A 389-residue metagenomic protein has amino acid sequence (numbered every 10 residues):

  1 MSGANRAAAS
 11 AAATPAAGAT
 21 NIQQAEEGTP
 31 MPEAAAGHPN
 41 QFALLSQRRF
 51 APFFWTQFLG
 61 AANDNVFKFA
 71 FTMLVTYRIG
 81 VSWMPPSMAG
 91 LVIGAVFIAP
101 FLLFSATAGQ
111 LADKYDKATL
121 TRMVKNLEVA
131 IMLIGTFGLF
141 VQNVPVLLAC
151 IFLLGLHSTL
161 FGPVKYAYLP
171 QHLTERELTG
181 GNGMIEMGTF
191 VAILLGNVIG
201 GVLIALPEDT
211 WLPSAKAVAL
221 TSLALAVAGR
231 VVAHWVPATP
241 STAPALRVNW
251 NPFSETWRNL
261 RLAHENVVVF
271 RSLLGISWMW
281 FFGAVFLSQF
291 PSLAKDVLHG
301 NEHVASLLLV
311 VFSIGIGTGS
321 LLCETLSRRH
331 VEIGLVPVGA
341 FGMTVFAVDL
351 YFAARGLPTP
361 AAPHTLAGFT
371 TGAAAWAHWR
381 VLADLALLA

Functional and structural regions predicted by a protein language model:
E27-A51, T239-G275, V297, L366-A374: Juxtamembrane intracellular "pre-TM" segments in multi-pass secondary transporters
A51-F69, I93-I131, V146-L206, L225-A226 (+7 more regions): Substrate-agnostic recognition of the 12-TM MFS/MFS-like secondary transporter fold
A70-F101: Extracellular/periplasmic helix-loop-helix junction of adjacent transmembrane segments in MFS-like secondary
A70-V81, G135-V141, L195-S222, D296-V297 (+1 more regions): Transmembrane alpha-helix termini and helix-breaking/packing motifs in multi-pass membrane transporters
L74-I79, K114, Y168-H172, L293-L298 (+1 more regions): Helix-to-coil boundary motifs at intracellular loop junctions of multi-pass secondary transporters
P86, V202-A224, N301-V304, G334 (+1 more regions): A membrane-interface helix-boundary motif in multi-pass transporters
N126-Q142, F341-A373: C-terminal ends and interior cores of transmembrane alpha-helices in multi-pass membrane transporters/permeases
A167, Q171, A215, A219-N249 (+2 more regions): Helix-loop junctions on the cytosolic side of multi-pass membrane transporters, especially the intracellular loop
